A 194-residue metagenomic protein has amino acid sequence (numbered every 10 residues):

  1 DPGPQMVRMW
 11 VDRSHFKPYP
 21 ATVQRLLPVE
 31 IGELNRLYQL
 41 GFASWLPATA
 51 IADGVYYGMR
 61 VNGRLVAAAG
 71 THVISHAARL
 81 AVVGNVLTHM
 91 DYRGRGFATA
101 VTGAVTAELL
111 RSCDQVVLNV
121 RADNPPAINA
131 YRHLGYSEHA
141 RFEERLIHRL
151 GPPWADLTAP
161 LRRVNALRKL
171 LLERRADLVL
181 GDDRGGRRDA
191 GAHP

Functional and structural regions predicted by a protein language model:
D1, T99, A122-A140: Conserved active-site alpha-helix within GNAT-family acetyltransferase domains
D1-P20: Acyl-donor-binding surface of acyltransferase catalytic domains
T22-E33: A short beta-loop-alpha structural element at the N-terminal edge of CoA-dependent acyl/N-acetyltransferase catalytic
W45-Y56, R60-L87: A conserved beta-strand-loop-helix scaffold within acyl/acetyltransferase catalytic domains
T88, G94-L110, I128-H133: Conserved acetyl-CoA-binding loop-helix of GNAT-fold acetyltransferases
L109-N119: Conserved GNAT acetyl-CoA-binding A-motif
V117-I128, E144-D156: Conserved beta-strand-loop-alpha-helix junction that forms the acyl-donor binding cleft
A190-A192: Short linear motifs in low-complexity or flexible loops
